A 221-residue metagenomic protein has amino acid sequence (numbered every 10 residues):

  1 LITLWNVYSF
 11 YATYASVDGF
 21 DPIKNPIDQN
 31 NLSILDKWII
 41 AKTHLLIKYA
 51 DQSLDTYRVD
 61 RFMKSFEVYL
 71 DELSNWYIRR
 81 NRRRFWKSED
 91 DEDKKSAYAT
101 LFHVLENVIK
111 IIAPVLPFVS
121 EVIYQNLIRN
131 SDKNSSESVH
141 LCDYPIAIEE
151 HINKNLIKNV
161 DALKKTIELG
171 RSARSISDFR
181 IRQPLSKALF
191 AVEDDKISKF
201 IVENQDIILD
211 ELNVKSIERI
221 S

Functional and structural regions predicted by a protein language model:
L1-S221: Feature 926 captures the class I aminoacyl-tRNA synthetase adenylation module centered on the KMSKS loop
